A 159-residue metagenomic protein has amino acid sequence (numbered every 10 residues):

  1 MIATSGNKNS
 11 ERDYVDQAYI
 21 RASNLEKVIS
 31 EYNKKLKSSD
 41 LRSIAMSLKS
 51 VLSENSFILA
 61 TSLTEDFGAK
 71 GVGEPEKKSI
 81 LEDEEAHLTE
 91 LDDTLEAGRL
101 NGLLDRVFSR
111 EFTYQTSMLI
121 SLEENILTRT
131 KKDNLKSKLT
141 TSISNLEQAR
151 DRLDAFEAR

Functional and structural regions predicted by a protein language model:
M1-R159: His/Met- and acidic-residue-enriched segments that coordinate or traffic transition-metal cofactors and support
